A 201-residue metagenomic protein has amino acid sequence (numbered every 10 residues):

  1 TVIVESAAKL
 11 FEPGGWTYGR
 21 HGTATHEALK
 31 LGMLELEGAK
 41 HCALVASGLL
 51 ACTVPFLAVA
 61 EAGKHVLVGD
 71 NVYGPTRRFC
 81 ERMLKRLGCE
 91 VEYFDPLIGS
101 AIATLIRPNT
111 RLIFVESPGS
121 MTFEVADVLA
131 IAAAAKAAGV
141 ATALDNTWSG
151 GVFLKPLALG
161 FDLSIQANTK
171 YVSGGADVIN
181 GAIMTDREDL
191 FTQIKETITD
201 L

Functional and structural regions predicted by a protein language model:
T1-S6, T23, I98-A101, D186-R187: Intrinsic-disorder/low-complexity, polar/charged segments
V2-L50, P75-M83: Conserved N-terminal alpha-helix of the aminotransferase class I/II PLP-enzyme fold
H41-L201: Conserved PLP-enzyme active-site core in the AAT-like
